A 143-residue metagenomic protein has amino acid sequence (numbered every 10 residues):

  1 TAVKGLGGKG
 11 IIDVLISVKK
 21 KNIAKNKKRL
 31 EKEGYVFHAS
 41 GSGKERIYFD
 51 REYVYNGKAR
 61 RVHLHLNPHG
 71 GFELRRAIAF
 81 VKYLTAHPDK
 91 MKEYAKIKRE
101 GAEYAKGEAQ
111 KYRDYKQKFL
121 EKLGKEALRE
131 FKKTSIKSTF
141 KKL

Functional and structural regions predicted by a protein language model:
T1-I12, I16-A24: Active-site nucleotide-donor binding segment shared across nucleotidyl transfer reactions
K4, G57-H63, N67-L143: The feature captures the alpha-helical scaffold/lid subdomain characteristic of nucleotidyltransferase
S17, L30, R51, Y104-K106 (+1 more regions): Alpha-helix boundary/interfacial micro-motifs
S17, S40-S42, S135-S138: Generic serine detector
N26-G34: Short amphipathic alpha-helices in soluble, non-transmembrane regions that often serve as interface/regulatory elements
Y35-G71: Conserved catalytic core of two-metal-ion nucleotidyltransferases
